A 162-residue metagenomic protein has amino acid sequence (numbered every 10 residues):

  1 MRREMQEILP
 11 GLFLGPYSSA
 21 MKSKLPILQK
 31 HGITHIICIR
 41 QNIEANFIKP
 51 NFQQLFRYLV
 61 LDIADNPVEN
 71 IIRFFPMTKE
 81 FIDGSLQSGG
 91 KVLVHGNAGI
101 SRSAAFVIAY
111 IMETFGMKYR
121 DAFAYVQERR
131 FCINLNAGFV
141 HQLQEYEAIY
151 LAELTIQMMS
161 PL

Functional and structural regions predicted by a protein language model:
M1-V94, A98, F106, E113-L154: Cysteine-based protein phosphatase catalytic domain of the PTP/DSP
S160-L162: Intrinsically disordered, low-complexity regulatory segments in eukaryotic proteins
